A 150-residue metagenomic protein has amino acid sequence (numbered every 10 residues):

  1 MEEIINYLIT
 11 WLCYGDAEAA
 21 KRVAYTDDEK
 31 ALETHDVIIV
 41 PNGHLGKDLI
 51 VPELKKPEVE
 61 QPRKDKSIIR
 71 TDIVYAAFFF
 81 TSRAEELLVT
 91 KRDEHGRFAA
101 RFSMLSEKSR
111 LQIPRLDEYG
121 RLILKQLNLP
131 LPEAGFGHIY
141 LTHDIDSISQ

Functional and structural regions predicted by a protein language model:
M1-Q150: Terminal accessory/targeting
